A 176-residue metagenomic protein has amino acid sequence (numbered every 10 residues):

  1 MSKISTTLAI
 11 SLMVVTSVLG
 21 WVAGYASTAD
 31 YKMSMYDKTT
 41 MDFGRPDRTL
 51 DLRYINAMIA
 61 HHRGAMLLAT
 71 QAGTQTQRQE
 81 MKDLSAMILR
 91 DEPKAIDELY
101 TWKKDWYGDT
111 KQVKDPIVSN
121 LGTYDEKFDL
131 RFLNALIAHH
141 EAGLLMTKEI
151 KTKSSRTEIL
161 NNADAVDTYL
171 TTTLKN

Functional and structural regions predicted by a protein language model:
M1-L12: N-terminal Sec-pathway targeting helices
S11-G20: Core hydrophobic alpha-helical transmembrane segments of single-pass membrane proteins
G20-N176: All-alpha RGS (Regulator of G-protein Signaling) helical domain and cognate RGS-like helical scaffolds
